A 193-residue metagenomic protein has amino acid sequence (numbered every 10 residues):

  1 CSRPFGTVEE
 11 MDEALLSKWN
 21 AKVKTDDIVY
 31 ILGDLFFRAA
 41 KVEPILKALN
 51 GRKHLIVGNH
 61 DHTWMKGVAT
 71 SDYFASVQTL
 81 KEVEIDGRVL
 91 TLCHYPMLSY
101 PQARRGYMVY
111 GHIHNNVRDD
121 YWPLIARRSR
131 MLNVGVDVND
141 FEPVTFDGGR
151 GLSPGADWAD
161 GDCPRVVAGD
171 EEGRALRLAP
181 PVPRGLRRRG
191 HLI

Functional and structural regions predicted by a protein language model:
C1-E82: Core catalytic region of metal-dependent phosphoesterases/phosphodiesterases, especially metallo-beta-lactamase-like
H54, T70-R165, R174-R177: Conserved beta-sheet core of the metallophosphoesterase superfamily
H60, D137-N139, P181: Generic structural motif
L178-R184: N-terminal polybasic/positive-inside topogenic patches
